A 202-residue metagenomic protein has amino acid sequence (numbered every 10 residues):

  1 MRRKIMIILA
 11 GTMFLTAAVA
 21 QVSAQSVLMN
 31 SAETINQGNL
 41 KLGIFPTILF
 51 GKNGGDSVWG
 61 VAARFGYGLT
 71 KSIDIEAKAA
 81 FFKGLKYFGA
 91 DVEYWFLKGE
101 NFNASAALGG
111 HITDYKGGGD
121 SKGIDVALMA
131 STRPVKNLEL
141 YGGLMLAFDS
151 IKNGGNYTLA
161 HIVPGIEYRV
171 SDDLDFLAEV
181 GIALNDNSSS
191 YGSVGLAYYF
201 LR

Functional and structural regions predicted by a protein language model:
M1-R2, N39, E76, L177: Generic N-terminal leader/processing signal
M1-T34: Cleavable N-terminal export/targeting peptides
L9-G11, K71, F176: Enrichment for repetitive, rod-forming helical segments
S26-I35, N39-D56, Y67-G68, F96 (+2 more regions): Outer-membrane beta-barrel transmembrane domain signature
W59-A62, K86-G89, I124-D125, H161: Short, surface-exposed coil-to-beta transition loops
A62-F81, Y87-E93: Transmembrane beta-barrel domains of bacterial outer-membrane proteins
K86-A90, N187-S190: A short, polar/proline- and glycine-enriched secondary-structure boundary/capping micro-motif
